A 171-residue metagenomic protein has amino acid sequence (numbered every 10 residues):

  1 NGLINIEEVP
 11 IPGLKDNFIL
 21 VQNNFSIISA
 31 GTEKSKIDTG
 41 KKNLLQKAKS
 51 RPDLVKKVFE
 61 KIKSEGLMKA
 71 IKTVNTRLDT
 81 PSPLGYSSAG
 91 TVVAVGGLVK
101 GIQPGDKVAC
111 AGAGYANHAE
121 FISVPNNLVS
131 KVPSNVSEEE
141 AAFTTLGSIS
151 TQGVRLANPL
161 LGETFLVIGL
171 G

Functional and structural regions predicted by a protein language model:
N1-P83: Short N-terminal strand-loop motif that marks the start of NAD(P)H/FAD-dependent oxidoreductase cofactor-binding domains
K15, S29, Q103-P104, P125 (+1 more regions): Residue-level recognition of short, solvent-exposed, well-ordered loop/turn junctions that link secondary-structure
N24, Q103-D106, E163: Structural motif
E33, A116-S123: Short, Lys/Arg- and Gly-enriched loop/turn segments at beta-strand edges
K69-T80, S87-A113: A glycine-/small-residue-rich N-terminal strand-loop-strand element that serves as the cofactor-binding glycine loop
Y86, A111, H118, L128 (+2 more regions): A glycine-rich, Thr/Ser-enriched phosphate-binding loop motif common to dinucleotide/cofactor-binding enzymes
